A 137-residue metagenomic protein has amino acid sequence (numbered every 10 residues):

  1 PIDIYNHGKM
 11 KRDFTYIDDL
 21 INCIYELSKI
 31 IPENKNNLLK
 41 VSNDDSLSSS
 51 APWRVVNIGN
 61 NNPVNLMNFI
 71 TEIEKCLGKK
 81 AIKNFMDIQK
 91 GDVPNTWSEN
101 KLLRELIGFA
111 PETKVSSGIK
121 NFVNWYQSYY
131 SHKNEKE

Functional and structural regions predicted by a protein language model:
P1-E137: C-terminal substrate-binding subdomain of Rossmann-fold SDR/epimerase-dehydratase oxidoreductases
